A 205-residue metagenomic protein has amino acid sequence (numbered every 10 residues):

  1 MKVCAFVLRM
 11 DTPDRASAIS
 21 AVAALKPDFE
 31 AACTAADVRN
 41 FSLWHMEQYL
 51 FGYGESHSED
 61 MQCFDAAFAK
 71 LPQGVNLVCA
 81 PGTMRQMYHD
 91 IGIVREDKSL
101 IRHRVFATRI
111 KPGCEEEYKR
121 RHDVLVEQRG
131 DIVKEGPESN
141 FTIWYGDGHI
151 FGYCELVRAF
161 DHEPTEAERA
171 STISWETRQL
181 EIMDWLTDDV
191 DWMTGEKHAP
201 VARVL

Functional and structural regions predicted by a protein language model:
M1-S20, I101-E116: Short glycine-/aliphatic-rich beta-strand segments at the starts of folded cytosolic domains
L8-T12, Y53-S58, T108-P112, C154-R158: Short beta-strand-to-loop capping motifs
D14-A36, C114-E138: Short amphipathic alpha-helical segments
P27-F51, G130-A159: Short, glycine- and small/hydrophobic-rich beta-strand elements in well-ordered beta-sheets
T34-R39, S56-T83, G136, L156-H198: An amphipathic, aromatic/His-enriched active-site/gating alpha helix that lines ligand/cofactor pockets
G52, F106-I110, Y118, H122 (+2 more regions): Long, contiguous hydrophobic alpha-helical segments, chiefly transmembrane helices and signal peptides
G82-R109: Surface-exposed beta-loop interaction hotspot
Y88, I93-E96, L186-L205: Acidic/histidine-enriched, glycine/proline-rich intrinsically disordered or flexible terminal extensions
